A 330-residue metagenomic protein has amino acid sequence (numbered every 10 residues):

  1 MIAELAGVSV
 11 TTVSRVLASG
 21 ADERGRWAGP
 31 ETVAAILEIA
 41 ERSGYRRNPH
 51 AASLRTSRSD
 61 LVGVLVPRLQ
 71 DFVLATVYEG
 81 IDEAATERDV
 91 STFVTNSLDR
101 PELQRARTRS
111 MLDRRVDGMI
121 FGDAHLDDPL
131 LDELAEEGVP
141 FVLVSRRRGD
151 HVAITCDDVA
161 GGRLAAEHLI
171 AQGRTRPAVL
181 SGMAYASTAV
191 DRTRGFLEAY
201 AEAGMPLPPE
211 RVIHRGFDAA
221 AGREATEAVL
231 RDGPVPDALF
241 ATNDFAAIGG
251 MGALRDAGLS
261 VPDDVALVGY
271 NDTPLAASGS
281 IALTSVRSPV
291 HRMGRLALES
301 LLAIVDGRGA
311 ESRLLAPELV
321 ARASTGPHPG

Functional and structural regions predicted by a protein language model:
M1-S57, P329: N-terminal helix-turn-helix DNA-binding module of bacterial transcription factors
L5, V10-R15, L54-L69, H168 (+1 more regions): Short beta-strand segments enriched in small/hydrophobic residues
P49, T56-E167, A171: Alpha-helical recognition/docking segments in bacterial nutrient-uptake and carbohydrate-utilization systems
P49, V66-T76, V94-L103, D128-P129 (+6 more regions): Hinge/beta->alpha junction and helix N-cap segments in small-molecule ligand-binding domains
R105-R115, A220-P234: Short, well-structured alpha-helical segments in soluble
V116-D123, A178-S181, V212, G233-N243 (+1 more regions): Periplasmic-binding protein-like
E227-G330: Flexible loop/turn connectors
